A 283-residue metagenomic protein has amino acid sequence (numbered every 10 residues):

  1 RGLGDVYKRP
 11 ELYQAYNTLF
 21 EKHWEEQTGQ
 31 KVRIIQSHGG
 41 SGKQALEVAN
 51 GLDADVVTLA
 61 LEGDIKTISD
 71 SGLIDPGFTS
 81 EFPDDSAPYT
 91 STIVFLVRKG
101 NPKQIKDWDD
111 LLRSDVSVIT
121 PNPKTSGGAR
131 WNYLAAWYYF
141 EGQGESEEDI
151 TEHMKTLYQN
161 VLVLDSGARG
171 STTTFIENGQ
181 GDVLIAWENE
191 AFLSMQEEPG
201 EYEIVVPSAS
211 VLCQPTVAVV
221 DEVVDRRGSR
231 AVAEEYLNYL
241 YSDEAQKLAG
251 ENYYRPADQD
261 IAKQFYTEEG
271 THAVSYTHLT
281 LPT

Functional and structural regions predicted by a protein language model:
R1-S71, E81-F82, W187: Early extracytoplasmic/lumenal segment of secretory-pathway proteins
G2-V6, H278-T283: Short, small-residue-biased leader/transition segments that mark boundaries at the very start of proteins
K8-E11, S41-Q44, G63-K66, N101-P102 (+4 more regions): Solvent-exposed loop/turn segments at secondary-structure junctions within structured extracellular/periplasmic domains
G51-V57, V116, N178-V183: Alpha-to-beta junction loops
S69-G142: A conserved helix-loop-strand patch within extracytoplasmic ligand-binding domains of the periplasmic binding
A87-T92, H153-Y158, L164-S166, E197-R230 (+1 more regions): Periplasmic-binding protein-like
Q143-S208: Ligand-binding pocket segment of bilobal, Venus flytrap-like solute-binding proteins
V224-L279: Extracellular/periplasmic juxtamembrane helices and adjacent flexible linkers that interface with membrane partners
